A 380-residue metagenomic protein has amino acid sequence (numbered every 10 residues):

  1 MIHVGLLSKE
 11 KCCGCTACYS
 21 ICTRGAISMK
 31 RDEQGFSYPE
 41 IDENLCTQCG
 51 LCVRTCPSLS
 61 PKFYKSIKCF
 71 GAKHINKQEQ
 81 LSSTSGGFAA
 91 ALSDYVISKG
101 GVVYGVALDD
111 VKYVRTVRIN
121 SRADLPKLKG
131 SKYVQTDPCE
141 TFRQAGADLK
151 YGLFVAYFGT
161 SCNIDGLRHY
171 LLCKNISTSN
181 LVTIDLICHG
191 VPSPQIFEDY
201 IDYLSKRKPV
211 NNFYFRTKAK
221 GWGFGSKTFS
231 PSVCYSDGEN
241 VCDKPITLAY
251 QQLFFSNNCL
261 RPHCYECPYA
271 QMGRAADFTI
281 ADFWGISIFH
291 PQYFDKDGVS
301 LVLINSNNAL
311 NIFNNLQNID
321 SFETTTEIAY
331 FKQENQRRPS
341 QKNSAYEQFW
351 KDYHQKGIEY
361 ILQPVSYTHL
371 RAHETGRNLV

Functional and structural regions predicted by a protein language model:
M1-I2, N44-Y151, E327-I361: Flanking helices and flexible, charged tails adjoining ferredoxin-like Fe-S electron-transfer domains in multi-subunit
M1-K9, E40-E43, I246-F255: Short, intrinsically disordered, charge-biased short linear motifs at domain edges
K9-K11, A17-E40, L51-I67, D277-F278: Iron-sulfur cluster-binding cysteine motifs and their immediate structural context in ferredoxin-like electron-transfer
I21, G166-L167, N378: Phosphate- and divalent-cation-binding pockets in alpha/beta enzyme and binding domains that engage nucleotide-derived
T84-G87, D110, Y157-L167, G190-P192: Gly/Ser/Thr-rich loops at beta-strand to alpha-helix junctions that form or flank small-molecule/cofactor-binding
C173-D185: A short alpha->loop->secondary-structure connector
I184-Q348: Catalytic cores of enzyme domains
T368-G376: Conserved small/polar residues in nucleotide/adenosyl-binding loops
